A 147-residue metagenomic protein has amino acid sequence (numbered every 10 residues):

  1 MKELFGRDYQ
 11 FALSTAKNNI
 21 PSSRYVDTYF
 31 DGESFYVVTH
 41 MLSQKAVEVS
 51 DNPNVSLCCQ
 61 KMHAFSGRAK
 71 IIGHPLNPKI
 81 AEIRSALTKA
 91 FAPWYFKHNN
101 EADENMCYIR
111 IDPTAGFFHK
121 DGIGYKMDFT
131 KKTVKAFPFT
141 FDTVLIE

Functional and structural regions predicted by a protein language model:
K2-F5, K17-I20, D27-Y29, V47-E48: Short secondary-structure boundary/capping segments within folded domains
E3-N18, V55-C58: A short, Trp-centered hydrophobic/proline-enriched beta-strand micro-motif
G6, I20-P21, L42, E48-S50 (+1 more regions): Short solvent-exposed loop/turn micro-motifs enriched in small/polar/acidic residues
Y9, R24, P53, N105-C107: Residue-level marker for the onset of beta-strands and adjacent loop->beta junctions in well-ordered domains
Q10-F11, S23, D27-S34: Short, basic, glycine/proline-bearing loop/turn elements
P21, F35-Y36, G116: Hydrophobic residues embedded in beta-strands of well-ordered beta-sheets
Y29-H63: A short mixed-secondary-structure module that forms the rim of ligand-binding clefts
A64, R68-E147: Charged, gly/pro-rich active-site loop segments
